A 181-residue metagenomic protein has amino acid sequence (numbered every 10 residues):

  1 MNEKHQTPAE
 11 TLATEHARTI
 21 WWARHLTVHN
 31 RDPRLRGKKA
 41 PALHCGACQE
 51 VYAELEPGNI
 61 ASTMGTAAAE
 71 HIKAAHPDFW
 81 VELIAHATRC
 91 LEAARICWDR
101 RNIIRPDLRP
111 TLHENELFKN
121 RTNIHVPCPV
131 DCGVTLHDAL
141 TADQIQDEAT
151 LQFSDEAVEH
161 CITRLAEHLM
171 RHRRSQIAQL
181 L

Functional and structural regions predicted by a protein language model:
M1-A9, S175-L181: Short intrinsically disordered terminal tails
T7-D32, A85-L112: Intrinsically disordered, low-complexity linkers and flanking regions associated with multi-zinc-finger proteins
V28-N30, V51-N59, G133-E156: Short recognition patches in nucleic-acid-associated and regulatory proteins
H29-A40, H113-N123: Short, flexible, mixed-charge glycine/proline-rich loop motifs that serve as phosphate/nucleic-acid-contacting
A40-L43, N123, P127, E156: Disulfide-bonded cysteine motifs in exported proteins
C45-C48, C128-V130: Short cysteine-rich clusters marking metal-coordination/redox-active sites
N59-I84, I145-A178: C-terminal recognition-helix end and immediately following basic linker of small zinc-binding "finger" domains
L112-H113, V126, I145: Extended non-catalytic scaffold regions that mediate assembly and binding in large macromolecular machines
